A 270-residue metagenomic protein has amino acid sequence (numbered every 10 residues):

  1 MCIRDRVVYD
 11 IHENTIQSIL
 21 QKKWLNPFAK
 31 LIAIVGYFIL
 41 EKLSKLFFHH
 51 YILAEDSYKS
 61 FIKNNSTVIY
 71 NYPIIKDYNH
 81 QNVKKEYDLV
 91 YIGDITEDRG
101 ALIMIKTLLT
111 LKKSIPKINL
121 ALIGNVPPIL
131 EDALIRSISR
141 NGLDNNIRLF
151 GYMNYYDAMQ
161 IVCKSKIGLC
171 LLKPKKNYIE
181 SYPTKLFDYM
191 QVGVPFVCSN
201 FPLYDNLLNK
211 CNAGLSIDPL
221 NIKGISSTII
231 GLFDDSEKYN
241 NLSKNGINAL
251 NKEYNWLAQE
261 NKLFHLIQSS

Functional and structural regions predicted by a protein language model:
M1-I3: Short, small-residue-biased leader/transition segments that mark boundaries at the very start of proteins
Y9, T15-I16, A29-Y51: Membrane-proximal helix-turn-helix segments that form the acceptor-binding/catalytic region of lipid-linked
K63, T67-V68, Y72-Y87, G100: Acidic anion/phosphate-binding donor-loop and adjacent secondary structure in glycosyltransferase catalytic cores
N82-L108, L120-L122, S243: Conserved donor-binding/catalytic core segment of Leloir-type glycosyltransferases
G124, D132-Q160: Nucleotide-activated donor-binding/catalytic signature segment of Leloir-type glycosyltransferases, i.e., the conserved
V162-I179, V194: Acidic donor-binding loop of glycosyltransferase active sites
K210-I222, G231-E237: Conserved acidic donor-binding segment of nucleotide-sugar-dependent glycosyltransferases
G224-S227, G231, K238-E253: A short, well-ordered alpha-helix in the C-terminal region of glycosyltransferases
